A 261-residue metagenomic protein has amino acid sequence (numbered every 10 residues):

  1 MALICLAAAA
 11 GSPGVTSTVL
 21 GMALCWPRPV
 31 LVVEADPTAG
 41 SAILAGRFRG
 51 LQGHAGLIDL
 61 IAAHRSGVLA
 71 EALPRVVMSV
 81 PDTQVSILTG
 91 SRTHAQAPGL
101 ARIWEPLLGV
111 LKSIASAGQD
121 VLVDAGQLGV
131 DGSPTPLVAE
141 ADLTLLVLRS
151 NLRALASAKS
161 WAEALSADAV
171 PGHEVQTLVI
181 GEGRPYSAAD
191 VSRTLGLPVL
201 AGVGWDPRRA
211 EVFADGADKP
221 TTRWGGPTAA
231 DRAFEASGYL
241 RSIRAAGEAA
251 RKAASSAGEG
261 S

Functional and structural regions predicted by a protein language model:
M1, P27-R28, T83, A117 (+1 more regions): Short coil/turn connectors at secondary-structure junctions
A2-L44, I114: Walker A/P-loop phosphate-binding motif and the immediately C-terminal alpha-helix
L3-I4, R28-L31, V85, V121 (+3 more regions): Hydrophobic beta-strand segments of well-ordered beta-sheets in folded domains
A7-G11, E34-P37, G90-R92, D124-Q127 (+2 more regions): Structural motif
V32-S113: P-loop/Walker-type NTP enzyme "switch/lid" segment
I103-P106, R153-S157, E235, Y239-S242: Helical mechanochemical/support elements of P-loop NTPase systems and associated helical scaffolds
G109-L111, A115-G204, E211: Conserved catalytic-core segment of NTP-binding enzymes
A167-S261: C-terminal lobe/tail of nucleotide-utilizing enzymes
